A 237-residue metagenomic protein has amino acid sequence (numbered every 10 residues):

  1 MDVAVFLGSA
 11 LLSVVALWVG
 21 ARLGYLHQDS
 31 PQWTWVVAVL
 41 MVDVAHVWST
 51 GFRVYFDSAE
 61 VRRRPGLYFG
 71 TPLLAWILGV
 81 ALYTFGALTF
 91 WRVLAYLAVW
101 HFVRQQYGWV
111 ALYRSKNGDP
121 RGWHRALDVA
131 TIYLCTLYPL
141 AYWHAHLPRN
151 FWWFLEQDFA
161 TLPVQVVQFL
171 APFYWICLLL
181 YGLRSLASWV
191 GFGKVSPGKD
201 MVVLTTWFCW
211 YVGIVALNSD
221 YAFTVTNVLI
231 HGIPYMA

Functional and structural regions predicted by a protein language model:
M1-A10: N-terminal membrane topogenic signal
W18-W33: Short, hydrophobic transmembrane alpha-helix segments
S30-V44, R92-V99, Q165-I176: Structural signature of hydrophobic alpha-helical transmembrane segments
S30-W35, A59-G70, L127-D128, K194-V203: Membrane-interfacial loop-to-transmembrane alpha-helix junctions, especially the N-terminal start
T34-V54, F102-G108: Central hydrophobic cores of alpha-helical transmembrane segments in multi-pass inner-membrane proteins across all
A59-R63, V80-Q165: Membrane-interface helix-loop-helix junctions at boundaries between adjacent transmembrane segments
Y107-A111, I230-A237: Predominantly late transmembrane helices and immediately cytosolic-facing juxtamembrane segments
G122-P234: Generic multipass alpha-helical transmembrane bundles of integral membrane proteins
